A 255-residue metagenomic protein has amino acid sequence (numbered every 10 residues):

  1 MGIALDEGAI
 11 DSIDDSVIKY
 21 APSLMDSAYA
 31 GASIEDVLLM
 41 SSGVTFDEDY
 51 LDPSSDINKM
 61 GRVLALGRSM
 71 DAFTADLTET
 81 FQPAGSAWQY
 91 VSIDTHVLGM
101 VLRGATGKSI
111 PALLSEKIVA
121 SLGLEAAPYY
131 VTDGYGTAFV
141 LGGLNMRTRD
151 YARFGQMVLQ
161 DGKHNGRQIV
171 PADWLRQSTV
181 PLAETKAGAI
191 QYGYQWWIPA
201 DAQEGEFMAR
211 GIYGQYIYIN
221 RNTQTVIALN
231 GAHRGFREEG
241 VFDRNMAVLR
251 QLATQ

Functional and structural regions predicted by a protein language model:
M1-D11, V37, L98-L102, Y151-V158: Active-site SXXK
D6-T45, D76-E79, A105-G142, M146: Active-site helix/loop module of the DD-peptidase/beta-lactamase fold, centered on the serine-lysine SxxK catalytic
G8-S12, R103-L114, G162-V170, K186-A187 (+1 more regions): Structural helix-adjacent loops and short alpha-helical linkers that scaffold large soluble proteins
S54-L77: Amphipathic alpha-helical interface segments
Q82-Y90, F139-N145, A209-R210: Solvent-exposed loop and edge beta-strand segments that line ligand/cofactor-binding and catalytic clefts
D94-V101, V140-K163, Q215-G231: Active-site-proximal alpha-helical segments within enzyme catalytic domains
E125-P128, L175-I227: Active-site Gly/Thr loop motif
A209-Q255: Structured C-terminal helix/loop/strand segments within mature extracytoplasmic catalytic/sensor domains
